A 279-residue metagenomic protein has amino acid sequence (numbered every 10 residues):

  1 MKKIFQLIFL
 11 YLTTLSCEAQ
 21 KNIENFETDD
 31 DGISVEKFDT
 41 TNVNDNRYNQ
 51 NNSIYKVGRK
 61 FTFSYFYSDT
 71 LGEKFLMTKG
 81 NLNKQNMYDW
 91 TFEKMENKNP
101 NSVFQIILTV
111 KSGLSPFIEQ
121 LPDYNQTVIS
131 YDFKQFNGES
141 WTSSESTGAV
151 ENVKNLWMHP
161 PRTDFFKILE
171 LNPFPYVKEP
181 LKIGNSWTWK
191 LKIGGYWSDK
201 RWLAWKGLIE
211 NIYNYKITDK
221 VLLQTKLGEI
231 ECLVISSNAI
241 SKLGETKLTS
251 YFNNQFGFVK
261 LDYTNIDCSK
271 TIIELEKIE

Functional and structural regions predicted by a protein language model:
M1-T28: Bacterial Sec-dependent N-terminal signal peptides
K2-K3, L7, N86, N137 (+3 more regions): Acidic, low-complexity intrinsically disordered regions
F5, R162, K167, P173 (+2 more regions): Hydrophobic alpha-helical segments and their boundary regions
F9-L10, V177, K220, S250: Exposed boundary/loop context
T13-L15, P180, N253: Generic detector of short, well-ordered, non-transmembrane alpha-helical segments enriched in hydrophobic residues
K21-Y124, Y196-E279: Acidic, serine/threonine-rich low-complexity disordered tracts
S112-I193: Contiguous hydrophobic, core-forming segments of folded domains
